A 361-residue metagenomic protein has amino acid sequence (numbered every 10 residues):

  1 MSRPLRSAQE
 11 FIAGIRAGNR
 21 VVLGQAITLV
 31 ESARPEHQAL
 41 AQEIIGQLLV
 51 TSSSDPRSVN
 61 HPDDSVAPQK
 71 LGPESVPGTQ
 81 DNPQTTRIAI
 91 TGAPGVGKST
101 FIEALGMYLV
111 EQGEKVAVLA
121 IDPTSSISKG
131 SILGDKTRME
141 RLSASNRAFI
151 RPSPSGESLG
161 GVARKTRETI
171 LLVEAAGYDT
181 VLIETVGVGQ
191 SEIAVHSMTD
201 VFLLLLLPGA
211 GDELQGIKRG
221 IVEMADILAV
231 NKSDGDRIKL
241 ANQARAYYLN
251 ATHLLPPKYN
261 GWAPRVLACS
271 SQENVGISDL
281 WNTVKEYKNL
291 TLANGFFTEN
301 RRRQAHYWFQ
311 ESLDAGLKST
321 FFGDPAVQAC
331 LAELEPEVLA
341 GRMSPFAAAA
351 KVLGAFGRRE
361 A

Functional and structural regions predicted by a protein language model:
E10-R16, G24-D55, D81-T85, V96 (+3 more regions): Nucleotide-state-sensitive switch-loop elements of NTP-binding domains
L23-Q25, A268, D279-G357: Long, well-ordered amphipathic alpha-helical subdomains in the mid-to-C-terminal portions of large enzyme subunits
S53-P83: Intrinsic disorder/low-complexity segments
I88-I90: Hydrophobic anchor at the beta1->P-loop junction of P-loop NTPases
A93: P-loop (Walker A) phosphate-binding loop of NTP-binding proteins
F101: Hydrophobic positions on the alpha1 helix immediately C-terminal to the Walker A/P-loop
T199-Q215, S233-N242: Conserved Switch II/interswitch segment of TRAFAC-class P-loop GTPases
D234-Y287: Canonical P-loop GTPase G-domain recognition
